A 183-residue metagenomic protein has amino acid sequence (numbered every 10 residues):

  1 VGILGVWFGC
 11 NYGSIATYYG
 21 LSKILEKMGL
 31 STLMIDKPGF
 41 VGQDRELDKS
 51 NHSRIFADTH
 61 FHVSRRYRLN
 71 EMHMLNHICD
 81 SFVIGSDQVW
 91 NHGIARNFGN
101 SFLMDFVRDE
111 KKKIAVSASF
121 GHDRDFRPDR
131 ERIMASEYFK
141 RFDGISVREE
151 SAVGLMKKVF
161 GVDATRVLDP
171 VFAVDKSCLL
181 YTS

Functional and structural regions predicted by a protein language model:
V1-E137: Aromatic- and Gly/Pro-rich donor/ligand-binding loops that form nucleotide- or phosphate-bearing donor binding pockets
Y19, E149-E150: Alpha-helix N-cap/helix-start capping motif
V89, S151-A152: Alpha-helix capping/helix-boundary segments
K111, K140-F142, G161-D163: A short helix-to-beta-strand connector/capping loop
F142-E149: A short beta-strand/loop micro-motif in the catalytic core of glycosyltransferases that engages the nucleotide-sugar
V153-V171: Helix-loop-beta element that forms the nucleotide-linked donor phosphate-binding surface in glycosyltransferases
Y181-T182: Conserved small/polar residues in nucleotide/adenosyl-binding loops
